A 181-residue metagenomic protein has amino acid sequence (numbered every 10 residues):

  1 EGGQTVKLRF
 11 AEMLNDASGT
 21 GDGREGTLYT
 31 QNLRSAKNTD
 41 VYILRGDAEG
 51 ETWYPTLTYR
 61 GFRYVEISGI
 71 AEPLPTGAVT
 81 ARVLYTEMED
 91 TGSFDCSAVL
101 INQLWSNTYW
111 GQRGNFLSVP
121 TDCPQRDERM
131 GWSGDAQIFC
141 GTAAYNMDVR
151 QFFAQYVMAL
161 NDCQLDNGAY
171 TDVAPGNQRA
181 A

Functional and structural regions predicted by a protein language model:
E1-R126, G134-D135, V149-L160, D166-R179: Extracellular/oxidizing-compartment recognition motifs
V65, C140-G141: Short, hydrophobic alpha-helix immediately C-terminal to the catalytic nucleophile
W132-I138, Y145: An alpha-helical repeat/solenoid feature that recognizes helix-turn-helix modules
C140, A180-A181: Short flexible/disordered coil segments
G141-A144, M158, D162: Generic alpha-helical structural context detector
